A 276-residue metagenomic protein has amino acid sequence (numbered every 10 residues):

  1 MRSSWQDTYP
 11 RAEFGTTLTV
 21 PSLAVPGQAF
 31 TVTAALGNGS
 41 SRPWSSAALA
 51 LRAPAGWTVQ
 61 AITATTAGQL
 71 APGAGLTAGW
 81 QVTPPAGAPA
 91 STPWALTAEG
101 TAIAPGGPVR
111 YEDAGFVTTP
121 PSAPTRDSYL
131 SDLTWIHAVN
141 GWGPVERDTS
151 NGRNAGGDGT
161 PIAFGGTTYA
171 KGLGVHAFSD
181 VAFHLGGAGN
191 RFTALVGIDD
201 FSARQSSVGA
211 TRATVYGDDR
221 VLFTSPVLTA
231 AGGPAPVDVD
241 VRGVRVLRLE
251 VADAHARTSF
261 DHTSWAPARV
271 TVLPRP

Functional and structural regions predicted by a protein language model:
M1-Y9, T101-P121: Extracellular/luminal low-complexity Ser/Thr/Pro-rich, glycosylation-prone repeat/linker regions
R2-V25: Low-complexity, acidic Ser/Thr/Pro/Gly-rich terminal tails and inter-domain linkers that flank the onset of structured
P26-P43: Short beta-strand elements of extracellular/lumenal beta-sandwich folds
S41-S46, S91: Short acidic/proline- and small/hydrophobic-mixed sequence motifs that coincide with surface turns and coil-to-beta
A53-V59: Short, solvent-exposed loop/linker segments at beta-strand-coil boundaries, enriched for Pro/Gly and Ser/Thr
Q60-G87: Intrinsically disordered, low-complexity Pro/Gly/Ser/Thr-rich segments with frequent PxxP/GP/PP motifs and embedded
A86-T97: Short glycine/proline/serine/threonine-rich loop/turn segments at secondary-structure transition edges
T118-P276: Gly-Asp-aromatic-enriched flexible segments
